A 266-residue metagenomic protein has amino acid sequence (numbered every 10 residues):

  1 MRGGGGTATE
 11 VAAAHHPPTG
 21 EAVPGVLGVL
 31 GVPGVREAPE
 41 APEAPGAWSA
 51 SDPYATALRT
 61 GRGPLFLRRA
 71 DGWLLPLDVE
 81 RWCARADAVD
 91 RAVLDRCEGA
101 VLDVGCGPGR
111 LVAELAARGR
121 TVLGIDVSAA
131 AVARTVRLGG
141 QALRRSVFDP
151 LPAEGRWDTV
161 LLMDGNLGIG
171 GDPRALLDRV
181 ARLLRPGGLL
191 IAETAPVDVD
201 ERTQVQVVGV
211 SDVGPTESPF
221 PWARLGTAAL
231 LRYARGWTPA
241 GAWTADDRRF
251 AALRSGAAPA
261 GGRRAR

Functional and structural regions predicted by a protein language model:
R2-G20, G34-R96: S-adenosyl-L-methionine
E98-G107: Conserved class I S-adenosyl-L-methionine
S128: Conserved SAM/SAH-binding beta-strand->alpha-helix loop
G139-D149: Conserved SAM-binding strand-loop segment of SAM-dependent methyltransferases
F148-V160: A short acidic, Gly/Pro-enriched loop at the edge of an enzyme's catalytic core that lines a small-molecule cofactor
G168-R179: A short, conserved alpha-helix within the catalytic core of class I
G187-A195: Conserved beta-strand signature within the Rossmann-like core of class I S-adenosyl-L-methionine
S218-T238: Short alpha-helix
